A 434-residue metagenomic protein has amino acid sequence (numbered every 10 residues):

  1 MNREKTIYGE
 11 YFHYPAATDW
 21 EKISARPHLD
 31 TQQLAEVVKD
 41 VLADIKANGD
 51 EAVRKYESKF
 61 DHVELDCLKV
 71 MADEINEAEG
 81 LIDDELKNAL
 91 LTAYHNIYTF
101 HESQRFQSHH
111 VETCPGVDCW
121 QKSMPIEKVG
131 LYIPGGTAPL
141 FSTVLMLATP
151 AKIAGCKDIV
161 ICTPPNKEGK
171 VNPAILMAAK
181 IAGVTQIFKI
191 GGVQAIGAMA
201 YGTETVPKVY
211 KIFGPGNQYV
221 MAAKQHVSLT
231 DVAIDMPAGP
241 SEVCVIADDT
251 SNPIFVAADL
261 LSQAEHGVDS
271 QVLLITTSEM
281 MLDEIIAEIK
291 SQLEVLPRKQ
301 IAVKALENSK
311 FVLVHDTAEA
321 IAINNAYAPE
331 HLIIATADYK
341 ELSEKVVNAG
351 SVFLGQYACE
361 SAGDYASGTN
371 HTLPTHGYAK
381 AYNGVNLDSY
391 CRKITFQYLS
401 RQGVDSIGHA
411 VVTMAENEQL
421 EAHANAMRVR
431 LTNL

Functional and structural regions predicted by a protein language model:
M1-E127: N-terminal Rossmann-like NAD(P)+-binding subdomain of aldehyde/semialdehyde dehydrogenases
R3-P15, Q186-G191, F311-D316: Short acidic-hydrophobic, aromatic-tinged amphipathic segments that line or gate anion-handling sites
F106-V111, A233, S270-I275, V295-A305 (+3 more regions): Flexible, glycine/charged-enriched surface loops at secondary-structure junctions
V111-M177: Conserved small-residue-rich beta-alpha loop and adjacent elements that most often cradle the phosphate/pyrophosphate
G183-Q271: Conserved NAD(P)+-binding/catalytic subdomain of aldehyde/semialdehyde dehydrogenases
H266, L274-A349: A glycine- and small/hydrophobic-rich beta-loop-beta segment that serves as a flexible "lid/hinge" or phosphate-binding
A326-L434: C-terminal core of ALDH-fold dehydrogenases
